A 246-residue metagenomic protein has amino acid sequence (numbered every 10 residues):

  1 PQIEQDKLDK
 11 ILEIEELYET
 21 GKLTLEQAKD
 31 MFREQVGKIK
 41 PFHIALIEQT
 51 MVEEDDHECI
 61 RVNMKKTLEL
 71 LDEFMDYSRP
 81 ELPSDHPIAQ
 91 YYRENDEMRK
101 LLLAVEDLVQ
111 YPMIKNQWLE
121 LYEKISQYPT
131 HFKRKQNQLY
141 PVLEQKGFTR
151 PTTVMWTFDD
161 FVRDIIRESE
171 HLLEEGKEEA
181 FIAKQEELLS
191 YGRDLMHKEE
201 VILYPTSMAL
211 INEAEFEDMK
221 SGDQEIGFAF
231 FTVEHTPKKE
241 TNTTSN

Functional and structural regions predicted by a protein language model:
P1-P129, K133-N246: Small-residue-biased structural context
